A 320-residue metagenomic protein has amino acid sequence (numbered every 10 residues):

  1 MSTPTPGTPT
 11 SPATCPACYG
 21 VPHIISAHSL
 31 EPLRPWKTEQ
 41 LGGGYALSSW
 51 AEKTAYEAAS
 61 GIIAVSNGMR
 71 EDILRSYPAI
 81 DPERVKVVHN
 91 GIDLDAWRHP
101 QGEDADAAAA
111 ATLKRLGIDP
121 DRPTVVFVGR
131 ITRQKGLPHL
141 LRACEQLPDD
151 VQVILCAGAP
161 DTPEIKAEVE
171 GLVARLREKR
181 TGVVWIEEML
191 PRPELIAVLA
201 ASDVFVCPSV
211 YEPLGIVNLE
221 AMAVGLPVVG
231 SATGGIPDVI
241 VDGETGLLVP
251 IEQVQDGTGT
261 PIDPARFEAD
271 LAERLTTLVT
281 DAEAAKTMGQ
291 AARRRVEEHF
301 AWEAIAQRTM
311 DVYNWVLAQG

Functional and structural regions predicted by a protein language model:
P22, L33-T54, E71-L74: Nucleotide-sugar donor phosphate/pyrophosphate-binding loop at the beta->alpha transition of glycosyltransferases
G68, G91: Carbohydrate-associated surface elements
I92, V128, Q152-E170, V184: Glycosyltransferase donor-sugar binding loop
P123, F127, T132-Q146, A167: A conserved mid-protein helix/loop that constitutes part of the nucleotide-sugar donor-binding site
K166-M189, P193: Nucleotide-activated donor-binding/catalytic signature segment of Leloir-type glycosyltransferases, i.e., the conserved
A197-S202: Short alpha-helical donor nucleotide-sugar binding micro-motif in glycosyltransferases
V210: Aromatic "clamp/platform" in nucleotide-sugar-dependent glycosyltransferases that forms part of the donor/acceptor
P227-G230, I240, L247-L248: Short hydrophobic beta-strand element within catalytic cores of glycosyltransferases and related nucleotide-activated
